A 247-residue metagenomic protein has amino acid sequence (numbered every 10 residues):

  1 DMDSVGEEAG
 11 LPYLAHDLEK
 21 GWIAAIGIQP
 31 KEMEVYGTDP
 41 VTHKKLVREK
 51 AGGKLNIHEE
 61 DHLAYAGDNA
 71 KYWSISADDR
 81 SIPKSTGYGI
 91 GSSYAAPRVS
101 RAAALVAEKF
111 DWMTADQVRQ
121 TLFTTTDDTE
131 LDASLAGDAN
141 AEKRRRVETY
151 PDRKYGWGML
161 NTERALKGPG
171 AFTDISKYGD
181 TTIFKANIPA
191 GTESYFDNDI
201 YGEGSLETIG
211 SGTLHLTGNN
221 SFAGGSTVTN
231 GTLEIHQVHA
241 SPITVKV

Functional and structural regions predicted by a protein language model:
D1, E34, D152: Loop-rich non-cytosolic ectodomains and luminal regions
V5-A104, E108, W112: Extracellular S/T/G-rich loop segment that most often corresponds to the catalytic His/Ser-adjacent loop
G21-A24, E108-S194, N198: C-terminal subdomain of the subtilisin-like protease fold in secreted/lumenal serine endopeptidases
Q29-K31, D127-E130, V238-H239: Acidic glycine-/aspartate-rich tracts in secreted/extracellular proteins
K45-R48, L55-D68, W157-G218, I243-V247: Extracellular, surface-exposed repeat architectures
Y88-S92, T149-G158, S221-G224: A glycine-rich, coil/turn loop motif that links secondary-structure elements
D116, A136-E142, Y150, D199-Y201 (+1 more regions): Surface-exposed loop/turn positions within long extracellular repeat scaffolds, especially the passenger domains
